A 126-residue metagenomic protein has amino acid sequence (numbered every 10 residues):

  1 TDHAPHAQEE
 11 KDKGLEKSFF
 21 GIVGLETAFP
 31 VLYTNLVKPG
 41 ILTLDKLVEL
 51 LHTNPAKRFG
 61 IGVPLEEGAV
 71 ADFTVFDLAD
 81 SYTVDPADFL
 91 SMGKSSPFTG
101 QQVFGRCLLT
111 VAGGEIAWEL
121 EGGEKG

Functional and structural regions predicted by a protein language model:
T1: Active-site neighborhood of phospho(di)ester-bond hydrolases with catalytic His/Asp-centered motifs
A4-L78: His/Asp/Glu-enriched, well-ordered alpha-helical/loop segment that forms or immediately abuts the divalent-metal
E67-K125: C-terminal cap of metal-dependent C-N hydrolases
